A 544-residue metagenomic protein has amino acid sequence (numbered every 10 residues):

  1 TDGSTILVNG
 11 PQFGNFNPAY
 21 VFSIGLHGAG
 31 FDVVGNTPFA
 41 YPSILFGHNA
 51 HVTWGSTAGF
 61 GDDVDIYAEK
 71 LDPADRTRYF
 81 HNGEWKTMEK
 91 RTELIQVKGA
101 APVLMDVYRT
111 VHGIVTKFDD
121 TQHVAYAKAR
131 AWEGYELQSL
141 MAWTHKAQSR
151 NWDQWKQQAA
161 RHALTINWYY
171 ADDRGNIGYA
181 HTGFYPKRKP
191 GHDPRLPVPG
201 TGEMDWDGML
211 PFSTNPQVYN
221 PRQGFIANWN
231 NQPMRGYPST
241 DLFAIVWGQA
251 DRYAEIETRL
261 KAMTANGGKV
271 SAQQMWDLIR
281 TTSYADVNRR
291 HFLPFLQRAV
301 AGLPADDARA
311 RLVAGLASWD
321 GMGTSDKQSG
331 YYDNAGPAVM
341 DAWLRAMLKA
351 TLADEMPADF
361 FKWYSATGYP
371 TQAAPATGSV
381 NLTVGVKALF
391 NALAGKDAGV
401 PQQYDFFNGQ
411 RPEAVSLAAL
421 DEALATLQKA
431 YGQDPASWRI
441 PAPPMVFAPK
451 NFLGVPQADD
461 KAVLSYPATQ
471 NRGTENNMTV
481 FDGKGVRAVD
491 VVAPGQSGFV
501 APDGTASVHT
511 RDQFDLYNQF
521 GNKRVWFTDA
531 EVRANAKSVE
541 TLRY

Functional and structural regions predicted by a protein language model:
T1-P294, R298-D307, R311-A314, S318-Y544: C-terminal/peripheral segments of proteins
